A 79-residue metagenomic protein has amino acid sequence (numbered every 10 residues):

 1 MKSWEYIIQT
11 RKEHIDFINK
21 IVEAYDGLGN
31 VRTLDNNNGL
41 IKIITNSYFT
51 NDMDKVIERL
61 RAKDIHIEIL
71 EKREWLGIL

Functional and structural regions predicted by a protein language model:
M1-T10: Short glycine-/aliphatic-rich beta-strand segments at the starts of folded cytosolic domains
T10-N51: Amphipathic, hydrophobic secondary-structure cores in small proteins
S47-L79: C-terminal structural segments of small proteins and small subunits
